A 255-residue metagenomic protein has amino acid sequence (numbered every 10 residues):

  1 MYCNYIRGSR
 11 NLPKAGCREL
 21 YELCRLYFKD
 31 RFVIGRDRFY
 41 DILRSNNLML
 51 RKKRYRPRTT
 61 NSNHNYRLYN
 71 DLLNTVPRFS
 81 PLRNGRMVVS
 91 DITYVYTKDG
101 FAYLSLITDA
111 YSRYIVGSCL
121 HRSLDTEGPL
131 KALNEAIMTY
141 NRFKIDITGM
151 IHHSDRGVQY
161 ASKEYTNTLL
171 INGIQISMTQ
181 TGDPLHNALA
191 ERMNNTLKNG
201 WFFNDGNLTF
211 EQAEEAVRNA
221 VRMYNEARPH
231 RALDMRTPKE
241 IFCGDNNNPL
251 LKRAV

Functional and structural regions predicted by a protein language model:
M1-L82, D183, P238-N246: Basic, flexible linker segments flanking DNA-binding modules in nucleic acid-interacting mobile-element proteins
P13-C17, G35, G85, L104 (+6 more regions): Hydrophobic (often cysteine-bearing) scaffold residues that line and stabilize catalytic clefts of nucleotide/cofactor
L20, F39, L73, D91 (+11 more regions): Mobile genetic element proteins and their domesticated derivatives, centered on retroelements and DNA transposons
D37-L106, K131-E135, T139-R142, D146-G149 (+1 more regions): Mobile-element integrase/transposase regions, centering on the N-terminal DNA-binding/Zn-coordinating module
K52-R56, H152-R156, L170-L189, D205-F210: RNase H-like polynucleotidyl transferase catalytic core
D109-A110, H121-E127: A short acidic/small-residue loop/turn micro-motif
K144-S162, Q180, D234-K239: Acidic/histidine-rich, metal-coordinating catalytic segments
K163, L170-I174, T196-V255: C-terminal domain-tail junction helix/linker
